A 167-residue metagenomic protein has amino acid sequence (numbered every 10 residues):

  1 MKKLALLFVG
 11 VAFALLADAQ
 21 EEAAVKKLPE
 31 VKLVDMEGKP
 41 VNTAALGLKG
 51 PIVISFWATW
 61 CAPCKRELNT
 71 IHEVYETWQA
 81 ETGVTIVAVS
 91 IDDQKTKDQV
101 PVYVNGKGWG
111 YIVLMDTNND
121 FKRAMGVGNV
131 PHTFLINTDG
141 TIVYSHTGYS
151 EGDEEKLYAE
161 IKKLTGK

Functional and structural regions predicted by a protein language model:
M1-L4: Positively charged n-region of N-terminal signal peptides that target proteins for export
V9-D18: Hydrophobic h-region of N-terminal signal peptides that target proteins for export in Gram-negative bacteria
D18-A44: N-terminal "domain-start" segment that seeds a small globular fold
K27, G50, G128-V130: Short, small/polar residue-rich loop motifs at catalytic or cofactor-binding pockets
A44-A62: Short active-site neighborhood of thiol/selenol oxidoreductases, capturing the structured segment around
K65-K107, N118-R123: Structural microenvironment flanking redox-active thiols in thiol-disulfide oxidoreductases
Y103-W109, T117-K162: Thiol/disulfide oxidoreductase modules built on the thioredoxin-like
